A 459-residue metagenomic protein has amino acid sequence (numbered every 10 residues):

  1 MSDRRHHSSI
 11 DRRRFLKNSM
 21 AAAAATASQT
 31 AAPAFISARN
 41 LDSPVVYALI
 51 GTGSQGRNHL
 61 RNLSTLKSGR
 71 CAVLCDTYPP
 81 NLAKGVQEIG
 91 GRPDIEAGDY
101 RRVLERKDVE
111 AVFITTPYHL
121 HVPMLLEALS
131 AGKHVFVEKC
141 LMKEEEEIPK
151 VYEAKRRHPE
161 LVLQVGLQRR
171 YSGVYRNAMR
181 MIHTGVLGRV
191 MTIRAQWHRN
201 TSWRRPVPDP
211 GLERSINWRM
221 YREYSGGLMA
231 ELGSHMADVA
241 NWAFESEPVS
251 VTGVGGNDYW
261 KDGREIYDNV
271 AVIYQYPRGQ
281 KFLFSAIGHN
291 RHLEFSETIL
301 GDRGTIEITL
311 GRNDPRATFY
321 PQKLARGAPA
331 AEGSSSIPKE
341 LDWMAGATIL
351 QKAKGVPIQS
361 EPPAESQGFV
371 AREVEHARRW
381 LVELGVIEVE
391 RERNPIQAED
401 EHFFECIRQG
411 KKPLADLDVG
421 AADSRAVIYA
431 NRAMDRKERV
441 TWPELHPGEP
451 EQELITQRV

Functional and structural regions predicted by a protein language model:
S2-A23: N-terminal secretory signal peptides and thylakoid transit peptides that target proteins across membranes
N18-S28, N58, L232-N241, P248 (+3 more regions): C-terminal helical cap and adjacent loop that interface with cofactors, partners, or active-site loops
S19-G90, S172, A240: N-terminal Rossmann-like dinucleotide-binding module
G51, Q55, R157-Q164, Q168-R264 (+4 more regions): Predominantly a Rossmann-like dinucleotide-binding segment in NAD(P)-dependent oxidoreductases
D94-D99: Conserved SAM-binding strand-loop segment of SAM-dependent methyltransferases
V112-F113: N-terminal Rossmann-like NAD(P) cofactor-binding module of classical short-chain dehydrogenase/reductase
P117-Y118, V122-Y171, G185: Beta-strand-loop-alpha-helix segment that lines the small-molecule cofactor/substrate pocket of alpha/beta enzymes
P277-G279, R303: Glycine-centered tight beta-turn/hairpin loop motif at sheet-sheet or coil-to-beta transitions
